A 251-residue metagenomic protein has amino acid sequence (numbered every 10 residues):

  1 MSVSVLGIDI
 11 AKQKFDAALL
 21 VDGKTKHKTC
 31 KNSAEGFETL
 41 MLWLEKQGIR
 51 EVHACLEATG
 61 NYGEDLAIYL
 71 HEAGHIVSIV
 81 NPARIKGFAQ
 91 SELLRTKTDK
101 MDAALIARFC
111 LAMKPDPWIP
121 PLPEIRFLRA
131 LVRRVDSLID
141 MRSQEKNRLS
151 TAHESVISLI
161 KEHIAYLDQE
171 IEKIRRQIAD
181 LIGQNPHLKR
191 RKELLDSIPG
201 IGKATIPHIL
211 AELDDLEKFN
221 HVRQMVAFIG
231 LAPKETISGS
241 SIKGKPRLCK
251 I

Functional and structural regions predicted by a protein language model:
S2-L20, I106, L138, P207: Gly/Thr-rich phosphate-binding beta-strand-loop-beta motif of the actin/hexokinase/Hsp70
K12, G60, R84, A211: Short, glycine/acidic-enriched loop or turn micro-motifs at the edges of active sites
G23-H53: Nucleic-acid-processing active sites and adjacent nucleic-acid-binding tracks, predominantly divalent metal-dependent
R50-T59, I106: Acidic beta-strand-to-loop metal/phosphate-binding motif
C55-D65, K245: Acidic, metal-coordinating catalytic cores used for nucleic-acid/nucleotide bond scission and strand-transfer chemistry
I68, H75-I198: Long, charge-rich intrinsically disordered scaffolds of nucleic-acid metabolism proteins
K203, H208-I251: Phosphate-backbone recognition surface of nucleic-acid-processing proteins
